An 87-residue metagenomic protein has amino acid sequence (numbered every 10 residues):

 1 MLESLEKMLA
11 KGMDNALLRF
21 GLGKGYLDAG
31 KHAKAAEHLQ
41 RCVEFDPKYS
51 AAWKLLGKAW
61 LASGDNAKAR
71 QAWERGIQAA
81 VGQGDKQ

Functional and structural regions predicted by a protein language model:
K7-M8, R41-C42, G76: Canonical positions in the second alpha-helix
K11, F45, A62, A79-Q83: Structural marker of alpha-solenoid helical repeat scaffolds
